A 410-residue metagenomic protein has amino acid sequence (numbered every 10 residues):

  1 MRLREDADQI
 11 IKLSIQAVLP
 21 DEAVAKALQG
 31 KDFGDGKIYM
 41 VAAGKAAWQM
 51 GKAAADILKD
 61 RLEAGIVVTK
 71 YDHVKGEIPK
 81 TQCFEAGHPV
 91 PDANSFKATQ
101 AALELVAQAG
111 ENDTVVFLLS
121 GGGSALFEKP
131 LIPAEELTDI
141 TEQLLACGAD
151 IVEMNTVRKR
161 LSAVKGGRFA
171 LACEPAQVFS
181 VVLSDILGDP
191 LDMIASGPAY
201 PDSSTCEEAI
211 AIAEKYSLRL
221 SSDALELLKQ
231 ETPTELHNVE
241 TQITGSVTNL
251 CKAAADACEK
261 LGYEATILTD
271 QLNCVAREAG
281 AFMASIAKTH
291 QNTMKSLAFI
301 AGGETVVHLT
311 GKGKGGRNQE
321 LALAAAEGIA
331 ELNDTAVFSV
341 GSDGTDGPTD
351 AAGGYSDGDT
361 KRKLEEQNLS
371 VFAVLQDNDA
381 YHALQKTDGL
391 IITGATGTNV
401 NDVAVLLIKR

Functional and structural regions predicted by a protein language model:
M1-K45, Q49, D56, M193 (+2 more regions): N-terminal amphipathic/basic leader segments beginning at the initiator methionine
V41-A43, I66-T69, F117-G121, S180-I186 (+3 more regions): Short beta-strand segments
A53-A64, K80-Q82, L103, P130-Q143 (+5 more regions): A glycine- and small-aliphatic-rich helix-loop capping segment at beta-alpha/alpha-beta transitions that lines
K70-E111, E153, V157-R158: Glycine-rich oxoanion-binding loops at beta->alpha junctions
P133-R219: Internal gly/pro-rich beta-alpha loop/helix module that stabilizes soluble enzyme cofactors or their anionic handles
R158, F179, P201-F282, I286: Accessory alpha-helical/coil subdomains and C-terminal extensions that flank or cap enzyme catalytic cores
G262-S339, G347-P348: Active-site segments that bind and position negatively charged phosphate/pyrophosphate groups
L323-R410: Internal helix-turn-beta structural module
